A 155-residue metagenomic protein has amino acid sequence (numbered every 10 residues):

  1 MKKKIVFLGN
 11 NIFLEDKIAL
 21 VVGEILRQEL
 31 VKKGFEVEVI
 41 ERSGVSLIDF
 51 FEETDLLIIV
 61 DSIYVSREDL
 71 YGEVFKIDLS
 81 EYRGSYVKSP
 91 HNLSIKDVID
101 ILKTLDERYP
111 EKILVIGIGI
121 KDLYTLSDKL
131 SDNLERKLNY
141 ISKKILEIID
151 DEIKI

Functional and structural regions predicted by a protein language model:
M1-E111, V115-D122, D128-I155: N-terminal catalytic or cofactor-binding beta/alpha core of small enzyme domains
